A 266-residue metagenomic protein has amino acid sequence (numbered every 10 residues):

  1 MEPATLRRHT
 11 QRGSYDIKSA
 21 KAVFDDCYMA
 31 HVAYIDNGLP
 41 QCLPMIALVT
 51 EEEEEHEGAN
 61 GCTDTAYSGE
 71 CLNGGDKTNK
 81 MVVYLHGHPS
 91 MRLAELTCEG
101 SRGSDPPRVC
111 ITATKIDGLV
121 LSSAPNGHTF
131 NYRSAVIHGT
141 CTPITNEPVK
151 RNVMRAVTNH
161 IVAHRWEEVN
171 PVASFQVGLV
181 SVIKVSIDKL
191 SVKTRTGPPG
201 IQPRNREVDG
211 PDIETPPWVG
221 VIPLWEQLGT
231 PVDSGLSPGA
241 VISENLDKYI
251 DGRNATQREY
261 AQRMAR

Functional and structural regions predicted by a protein language model:
M1-L85: An N-terminal domain-cap segment
E2, T145-R266: C-terminal edge-of-domain segments
K21-A22, G74-G75, L96-G103, A173-V177 (+2 more regions): A general structural signal for short secondary-structure junctions and capping/turn motifs
D26, L39-Q41, D105, R133 (+1 more regions): Residue-level preference for beta-strand/loop junctions
M29-H31, C42-I46, Y84, C110 (+3 more regions): Conserved hydrophobic/aromatic beta-strand scaffold that supports enzyme active sites
A33, L48, H86, T112-T114 (+4 more regions): Residues in well-ordered beta-strands of folded domains
V49-E57, E95-E99, P198-P203: Short regulatory "switch" loops immediately downstream of catalytic or recognition motifs within protein catalytic
G69-M81, H88-A156: Short, structured beta-strand-loop surface elements
